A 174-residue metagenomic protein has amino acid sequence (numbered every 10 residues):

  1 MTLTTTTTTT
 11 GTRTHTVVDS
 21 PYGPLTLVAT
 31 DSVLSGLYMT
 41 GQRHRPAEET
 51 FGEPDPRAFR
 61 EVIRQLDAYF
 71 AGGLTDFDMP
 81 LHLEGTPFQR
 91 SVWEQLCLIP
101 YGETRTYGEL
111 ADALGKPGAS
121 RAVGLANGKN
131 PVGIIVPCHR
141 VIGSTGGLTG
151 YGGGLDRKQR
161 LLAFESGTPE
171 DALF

Functional and structural regions predicted by a protein language model:
M1-G118, S166-F174: Basic nucleic-acid-binding alpha-helical/helix-turn surface characteristic of O6-alkylguanine DNA
R64, G124, Q159: Active-site phosphate/pyrophosphate- and oxyanion-stabilizing loops and adjacent acidic/basic residues in soluble
S91, G133, R160: Active-site phosphate/pyrophosphate-handling residues
P100, P131-I134: Histidine- and aromatic-rich ligand-binding microenvironments
G118-R121, R140: Short, cationic motifs built from Arg/Lys/His that form the positively charged side of catalytic pockets
R121-N130: Regulatory, non-catalytic segments
I134-V141: Short Lys/Arg-enriched helix C-cap and helix-to-coil transition segments that create basic nucleic-acid-contact patches
S144-F174: …primarily DNA-binding HTH/wHTH and HhH modules…
